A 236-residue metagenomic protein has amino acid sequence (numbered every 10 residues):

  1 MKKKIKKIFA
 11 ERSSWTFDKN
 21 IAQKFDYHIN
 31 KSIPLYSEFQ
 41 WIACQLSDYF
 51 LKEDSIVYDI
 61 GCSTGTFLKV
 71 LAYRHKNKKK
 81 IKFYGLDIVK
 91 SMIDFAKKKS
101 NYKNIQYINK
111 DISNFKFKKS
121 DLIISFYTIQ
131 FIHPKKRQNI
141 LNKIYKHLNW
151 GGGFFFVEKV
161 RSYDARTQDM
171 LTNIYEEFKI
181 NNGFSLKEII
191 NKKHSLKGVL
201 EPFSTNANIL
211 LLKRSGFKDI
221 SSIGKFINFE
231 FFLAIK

Functional and structural regions predicted by a protein language model:
M1-K24: N-terminal, positively charged/glycine-rich alpha-helical extensions of SAM-dependent methyltransferases
S37-E53: Conserved alpha-helix/loop element of class I SAM-dependent methyltransferases that forms part of the SAM/SAH-binding
Y58, S63-S113: Class I SAM-dependent methyltransferase SAM/SAH-binding core
I124: A conserved beta-strand element that flanks and buttresses the S-adenosyl-L-methionine
Q138-W150: A short glycine-rich, Lys/Arg-flanked "PGG" loop and its adjoining helix->strand segment in the class I
G151-K159: Conserved beta-strand signature within the Rossmann-like core of class I S-adenosyl-L-methionine
K159-L211: C-terminal alpha-helical "lid/dimerization" subdomain adjacent to the S-adenosyl-L-methionine
S215-K236: Core SAM-dependent methyltransferase catalytic element
